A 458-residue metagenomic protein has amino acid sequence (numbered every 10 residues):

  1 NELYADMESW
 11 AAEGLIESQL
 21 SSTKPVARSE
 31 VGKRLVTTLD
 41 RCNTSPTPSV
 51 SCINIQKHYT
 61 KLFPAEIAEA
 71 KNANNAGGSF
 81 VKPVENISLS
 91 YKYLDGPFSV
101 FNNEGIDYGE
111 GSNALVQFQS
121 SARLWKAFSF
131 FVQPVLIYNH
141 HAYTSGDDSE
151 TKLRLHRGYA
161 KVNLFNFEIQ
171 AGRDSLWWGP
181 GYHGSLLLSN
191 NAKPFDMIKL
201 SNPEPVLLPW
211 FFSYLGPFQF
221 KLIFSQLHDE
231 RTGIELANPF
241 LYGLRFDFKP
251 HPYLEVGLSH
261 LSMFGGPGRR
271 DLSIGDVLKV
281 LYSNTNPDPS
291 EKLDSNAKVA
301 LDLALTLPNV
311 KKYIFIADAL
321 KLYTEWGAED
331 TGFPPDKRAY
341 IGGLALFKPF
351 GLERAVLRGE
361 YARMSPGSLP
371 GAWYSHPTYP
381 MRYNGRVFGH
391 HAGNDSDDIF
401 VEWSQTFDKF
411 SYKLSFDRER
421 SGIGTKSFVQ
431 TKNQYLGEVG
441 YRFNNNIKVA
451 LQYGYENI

Functional and structural regions predicted by a protein language model:
N1-Y108: N-terminal periplasmic/intermembrane-space "pro-region" immediately following the signal or transit peptide
L3, E17-L20, A76-G77, A114 (+2 more regions): Ser/Thr/Asn(+Pro)-rich, low-complexity disordered segments
L3-E13, A27, R34, T38-R41 (+4 more regions): Structural signature for solvent-exposed beta-strand/loop edge elements and short helix-capping sites, enriched
M7, E168-L176, I316-A319: Active-site-adjacent bridging/hinge elements
L20-S22, T44-V50, A68-P83, R123-F130 (+6 more regions): Short loop/turn motifs that connect adjacent beta-strands in outer-membrane beta-barrel proteins
N86-I137: Low-complexity, highly charged intrinsically disordered N-terminal segments that act as targeting/localization
S112, F130-V162, G179-S189, P334: Surface-exposed loop and membrane-interface regions of Gram-negative outer-membrane beta-barrel proteins
W177, M197-R386, G393-V401, T406 (+3 more regions): Signature for the C-terminal beta-barrel architecture of outer-membrane proteins
